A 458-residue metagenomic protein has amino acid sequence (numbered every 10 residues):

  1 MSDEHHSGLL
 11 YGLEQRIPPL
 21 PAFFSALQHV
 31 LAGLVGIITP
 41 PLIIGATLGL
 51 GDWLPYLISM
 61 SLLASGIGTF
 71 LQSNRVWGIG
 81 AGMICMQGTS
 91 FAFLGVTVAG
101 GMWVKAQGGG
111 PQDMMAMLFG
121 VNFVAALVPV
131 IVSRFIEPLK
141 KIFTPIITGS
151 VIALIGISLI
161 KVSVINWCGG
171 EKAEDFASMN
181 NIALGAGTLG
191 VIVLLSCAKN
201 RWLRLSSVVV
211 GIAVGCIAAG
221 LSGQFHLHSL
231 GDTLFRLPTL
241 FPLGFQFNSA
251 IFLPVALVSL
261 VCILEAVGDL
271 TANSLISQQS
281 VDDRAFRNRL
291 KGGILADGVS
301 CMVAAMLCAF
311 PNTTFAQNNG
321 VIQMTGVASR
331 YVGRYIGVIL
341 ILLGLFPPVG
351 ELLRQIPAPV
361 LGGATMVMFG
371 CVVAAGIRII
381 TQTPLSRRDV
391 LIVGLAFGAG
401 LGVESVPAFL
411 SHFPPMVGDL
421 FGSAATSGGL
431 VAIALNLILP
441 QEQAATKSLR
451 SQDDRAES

Functional and structural regions predicted by a protein language model:
M1-F24, S229-L240, L275-G292, I438-S458: Intrinsically disordered, low-complexity non-transmembrane regions of multi-pass membrane transporters
M1-I84, G95-Q107: N-terminal signal-anchor module of multipass membrane proteins
H6-I17, V191-L194, V208-S259, S411-D419 (+1 more regions): Hydrophobic transmembrane alpha-helices of multi-pass solute/ion transporters
R16-F24, I43-L54, Q72-A81, V104-M117 (+5 more regions): Short juxtamembrane and helix-loop transition motifs at transmembrane-helix boundaries in membrane proteins
P19, G45-G80, L257-R330: Membrane-embedded helical hairpins/re-entrant loop segments and their flanking transmembrane helices within multi-pass
L20-G33, A177-L189, S207, S222 (+2 more regions): Hydrophobic, membrane-embedded alpha-helices of multi-pass small-molecule transporters
D52-L57, G78-F93, K141-G149, R204-V209 (+4 more regions): Short, non-helical or kinked segments that cap or interrupt transmembrane helices
M102-H228, Y335-L449: Membrane-embedded alpha-helical modules
